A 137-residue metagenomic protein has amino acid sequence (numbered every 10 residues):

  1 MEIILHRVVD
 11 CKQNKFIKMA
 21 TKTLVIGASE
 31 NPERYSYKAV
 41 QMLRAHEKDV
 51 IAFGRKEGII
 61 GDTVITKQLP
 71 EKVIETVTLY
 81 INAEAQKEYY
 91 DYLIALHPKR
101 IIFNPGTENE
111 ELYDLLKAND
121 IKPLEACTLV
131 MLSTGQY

Functional and structural regions predicted by a protein language model:
I3, K15-E75, K87-N104, E108-Y137: Structural/interface elements that position substrates and couple domains in central-metabolism enzymes
H6: Long, contiguous binding/interaction regions
T78-N82: Short glycine-/small-residue-rich Rossmann-like dinucleotide-binding loops
